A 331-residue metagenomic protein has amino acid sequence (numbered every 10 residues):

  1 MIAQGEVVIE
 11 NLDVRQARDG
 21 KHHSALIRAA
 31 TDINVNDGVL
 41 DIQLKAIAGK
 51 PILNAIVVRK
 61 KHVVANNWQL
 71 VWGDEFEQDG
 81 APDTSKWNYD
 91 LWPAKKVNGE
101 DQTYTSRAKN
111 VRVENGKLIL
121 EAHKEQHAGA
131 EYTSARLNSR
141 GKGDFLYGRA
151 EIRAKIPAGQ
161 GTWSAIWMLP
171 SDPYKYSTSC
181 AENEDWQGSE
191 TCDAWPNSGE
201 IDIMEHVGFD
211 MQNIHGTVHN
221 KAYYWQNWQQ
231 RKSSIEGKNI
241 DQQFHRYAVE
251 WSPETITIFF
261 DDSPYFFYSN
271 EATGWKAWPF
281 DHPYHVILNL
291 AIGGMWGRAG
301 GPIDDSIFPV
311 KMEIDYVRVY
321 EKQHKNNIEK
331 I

Functional and structural regions predicted by a protein language model:
M1-V64: Compositionally biased, intrinsically disordered or flexible polar/acidic segments
V63-I331: GH16 jelly-roll
